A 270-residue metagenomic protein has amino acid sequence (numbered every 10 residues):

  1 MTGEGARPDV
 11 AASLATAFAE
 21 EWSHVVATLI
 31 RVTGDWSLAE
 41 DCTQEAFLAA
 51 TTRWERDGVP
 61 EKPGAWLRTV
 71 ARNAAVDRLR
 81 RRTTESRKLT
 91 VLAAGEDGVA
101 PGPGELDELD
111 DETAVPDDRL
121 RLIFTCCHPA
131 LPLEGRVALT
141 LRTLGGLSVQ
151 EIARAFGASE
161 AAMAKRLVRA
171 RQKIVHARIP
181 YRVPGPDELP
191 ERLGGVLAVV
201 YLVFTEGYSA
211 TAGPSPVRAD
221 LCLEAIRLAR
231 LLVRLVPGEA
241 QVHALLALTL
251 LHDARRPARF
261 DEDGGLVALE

Functional and structural regions predicted by a protein language model:
T2-A27, S37-E40, L189-L202: A short, charge-rich alpha-helical start-of-domain segment used by transcription regulators
A17-W36, A49-R53, F124, H128 (+1 more regions): Amphipathic, Lys/Arg- and hydrophobic-enriched alpha-helical face
V25, L29, L67, A71-L79: Hydrophobic-face residues of short alpha-helical interaction/recognition segments
V26, T33, F47, R171-R178: C-terminal flanking helix
D41-L48, E61-N73, K165: Structural recognition of an alpha-helix C-terminal capping motif at a helix-to-coil junction
G58, R72-V91, F260: Arg/Lys-rich amphipathic alpha helix in sigma70-family domain 2
T90-V149, A158-E270: Amphipathic helix-loop-helix modules that constitute alpha-helical solenoid scaffolds
I152-R154: Short alpha-helical "recognition helix" segments of helix-turn-helix
